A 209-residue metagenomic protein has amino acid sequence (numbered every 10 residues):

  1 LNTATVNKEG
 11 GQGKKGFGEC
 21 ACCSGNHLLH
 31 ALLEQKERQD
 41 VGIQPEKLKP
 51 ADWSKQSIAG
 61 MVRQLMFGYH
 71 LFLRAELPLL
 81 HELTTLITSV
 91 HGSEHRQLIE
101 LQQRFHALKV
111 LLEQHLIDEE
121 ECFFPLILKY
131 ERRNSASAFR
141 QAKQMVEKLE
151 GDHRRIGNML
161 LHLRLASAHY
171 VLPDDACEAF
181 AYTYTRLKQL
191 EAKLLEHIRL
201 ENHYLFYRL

Functional and structural regions predicted by a protein language model:
L1-L209: Small-residue-biased structural context
